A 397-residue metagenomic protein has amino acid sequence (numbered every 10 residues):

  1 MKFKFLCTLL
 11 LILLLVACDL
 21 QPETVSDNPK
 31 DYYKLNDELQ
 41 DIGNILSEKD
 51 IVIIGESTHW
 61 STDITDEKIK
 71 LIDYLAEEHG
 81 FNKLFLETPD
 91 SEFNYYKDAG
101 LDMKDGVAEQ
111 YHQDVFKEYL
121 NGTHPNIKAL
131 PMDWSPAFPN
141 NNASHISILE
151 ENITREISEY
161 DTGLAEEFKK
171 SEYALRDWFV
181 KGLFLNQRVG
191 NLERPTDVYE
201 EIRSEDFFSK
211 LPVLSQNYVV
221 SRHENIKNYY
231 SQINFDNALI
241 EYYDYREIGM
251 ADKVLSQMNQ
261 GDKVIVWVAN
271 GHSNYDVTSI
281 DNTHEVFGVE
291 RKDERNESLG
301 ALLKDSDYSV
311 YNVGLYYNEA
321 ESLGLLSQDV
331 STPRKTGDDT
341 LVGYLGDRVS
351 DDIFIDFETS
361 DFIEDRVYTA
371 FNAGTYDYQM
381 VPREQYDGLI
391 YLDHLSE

Functional and structural regions predicted by a protein language model:
M1-L6: Bacterial N-terminal signal peptides that target proteins for export
C7-V16: Bacterial N-terminal signal peptides
C18-E397: Structured catalytic-domain cores with a bias toward divalent-metal coordination
